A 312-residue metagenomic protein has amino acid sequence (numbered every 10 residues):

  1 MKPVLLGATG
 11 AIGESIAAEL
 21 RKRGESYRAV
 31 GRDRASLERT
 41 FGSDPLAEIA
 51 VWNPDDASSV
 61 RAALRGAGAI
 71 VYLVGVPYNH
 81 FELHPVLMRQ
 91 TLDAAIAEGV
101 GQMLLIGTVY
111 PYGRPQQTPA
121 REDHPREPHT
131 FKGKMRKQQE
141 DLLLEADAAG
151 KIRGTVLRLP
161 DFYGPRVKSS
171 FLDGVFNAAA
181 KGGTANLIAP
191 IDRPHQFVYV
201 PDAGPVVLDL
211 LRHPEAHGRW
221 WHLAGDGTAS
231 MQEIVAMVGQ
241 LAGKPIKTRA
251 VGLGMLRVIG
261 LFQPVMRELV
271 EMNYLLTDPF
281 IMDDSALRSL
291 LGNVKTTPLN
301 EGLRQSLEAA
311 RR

Functional and structural regions predicted by a protein language model:
P3-E25: N-terminal Rossmann NAD(P)H-binding glycine-rich loop of SDR-like oxidoreductase domains
R39-E98: NAD(P)H-binding glycine-rich loop region in Rossmannoid oxidoreductase-like domains and their noncatalytic homologs
R89-M135: Conserved Rossmann-fold NAD(P)-dependent oxidoreductase catalytic core, especially the SDR/UDP-sugar
D141-R166: Conserved beta-loop-beta element that borders a ligand/cofactor-binding pocket
P160-S169, A189-P201: Glycine-rich "substrate-gating" loop/helix at the edge of Rossmann-like oxidoreductase active sites
N177-V198, L210: A conserved pocket-lining segment of Rossmann-fold NAD(P)-dependent short-chain dehydrogenase/reductase
V206-E268, D284, S289, T297-R312: Mid/C-terminal beta-alpha module of Rossmann-like enzyme folds, strongest in SDR-family dehydrogenases/epimerases
